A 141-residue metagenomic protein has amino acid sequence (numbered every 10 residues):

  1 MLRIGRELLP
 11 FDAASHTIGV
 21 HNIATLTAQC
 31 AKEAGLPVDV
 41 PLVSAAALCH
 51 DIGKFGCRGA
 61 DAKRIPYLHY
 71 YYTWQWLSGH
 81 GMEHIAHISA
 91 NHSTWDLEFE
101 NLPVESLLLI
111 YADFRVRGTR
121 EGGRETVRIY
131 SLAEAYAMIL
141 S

Functional and structural regions predicted by a protein language model:
M1-P10: Generic N-terminal amphipathic, Lys/Arg-enriched alpha-helix
R6-E7, E33-L140: Divalent metal-dependent catalytic cores for phosphoryl transfer on phosphate-bearing substrates
S15, G19-N22, L26: A positional/architectural concept
